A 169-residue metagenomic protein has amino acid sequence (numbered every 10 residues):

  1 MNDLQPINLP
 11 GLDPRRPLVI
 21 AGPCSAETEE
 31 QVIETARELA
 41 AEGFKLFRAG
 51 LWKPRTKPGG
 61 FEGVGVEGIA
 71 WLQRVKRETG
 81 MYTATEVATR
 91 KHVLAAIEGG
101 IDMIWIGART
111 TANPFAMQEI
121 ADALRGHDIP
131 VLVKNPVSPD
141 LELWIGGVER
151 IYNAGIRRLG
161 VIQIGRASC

Functional and structural regions predicted by a protein language model:
M1-I20: N-terminal amphipathic alpha-helix/helix-capping segment at the start of soluble metabolic enzymes
G22, L39, F47, A96 (+1 more regions): Conserved, mostly hydrophobic/aromatic
P23-R37, V66-A70: Glycine-rich anion/phosphate-binding loops
E29-A36, R90-G100, D140-G147: Catalytic cores of alpha/beta
G43-K45, A95-W105, D122-V131, I151-R158: Glycine-enriched alpha-helix->loop->beta-strand junction motifs that scaffold or abut catalytic
R48-E67: Glycine-rich, proline-tolerant flexible connector loops at the mouths of alpha/beta enzymes
E62-V64, G80-V93, D102-A116, I129-L141 (+1 more regions): Catalytic beta/alpha-barrel core
A167-C169: Conserved small/polar residues in nucleotide/adenosyl-binding loops
